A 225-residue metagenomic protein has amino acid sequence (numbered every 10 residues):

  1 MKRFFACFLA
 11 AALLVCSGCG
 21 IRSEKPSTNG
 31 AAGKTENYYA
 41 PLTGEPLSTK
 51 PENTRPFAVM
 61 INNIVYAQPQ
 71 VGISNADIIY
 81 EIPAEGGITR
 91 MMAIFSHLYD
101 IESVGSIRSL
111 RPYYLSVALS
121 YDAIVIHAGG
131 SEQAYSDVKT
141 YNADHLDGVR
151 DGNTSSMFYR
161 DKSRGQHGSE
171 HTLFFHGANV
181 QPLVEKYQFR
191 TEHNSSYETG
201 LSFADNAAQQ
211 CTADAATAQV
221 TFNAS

Functional and structural regions predicted by a protein language model:
K2-A10: Sec-dependent signal peptide recognition, specifically the positively charged N-region followed immediately by
A11-L13, N37: Exposed boundary/loop context
V15-G18: C-terminal motif of bacterial Sec signal peptides marking the signal peptidase cleavage site
G20-R22: Bacterial signal peptide processing site
K25-Y80, E85-S225: A surface/extracellular/periplasmic glyco- and lipid-processing/surface-interacting theme
